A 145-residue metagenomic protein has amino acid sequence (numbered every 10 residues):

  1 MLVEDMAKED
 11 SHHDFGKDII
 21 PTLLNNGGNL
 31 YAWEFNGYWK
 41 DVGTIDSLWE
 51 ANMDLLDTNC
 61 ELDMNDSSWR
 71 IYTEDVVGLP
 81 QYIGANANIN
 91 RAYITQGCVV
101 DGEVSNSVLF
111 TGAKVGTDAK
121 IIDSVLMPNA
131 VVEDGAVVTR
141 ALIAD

Functional and structural regions predicted by a protein language model:
M1-E4: Conserved nucleotide-sugar donor-binding and metal-coordinating catalytic region shared by glycosyltransferases
A7-D145: Left-handed beta-helix
